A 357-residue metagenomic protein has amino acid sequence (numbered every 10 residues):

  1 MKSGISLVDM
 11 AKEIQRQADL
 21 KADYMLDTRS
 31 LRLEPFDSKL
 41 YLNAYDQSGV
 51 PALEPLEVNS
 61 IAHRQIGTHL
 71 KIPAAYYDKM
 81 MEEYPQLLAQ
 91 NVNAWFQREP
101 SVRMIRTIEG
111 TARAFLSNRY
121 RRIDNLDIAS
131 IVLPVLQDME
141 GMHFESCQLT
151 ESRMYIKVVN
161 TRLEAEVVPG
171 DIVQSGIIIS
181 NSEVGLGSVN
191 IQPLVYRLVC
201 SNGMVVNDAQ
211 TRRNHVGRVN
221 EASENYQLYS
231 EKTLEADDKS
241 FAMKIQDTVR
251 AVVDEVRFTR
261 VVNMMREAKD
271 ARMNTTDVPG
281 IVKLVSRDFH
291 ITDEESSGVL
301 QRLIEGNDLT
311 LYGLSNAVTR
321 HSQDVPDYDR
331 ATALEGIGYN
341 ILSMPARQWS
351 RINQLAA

Functional and structural regions predicted by a protein language model:
M1-S130, E140: Feature for intrinsically disordered/low-complexity regulatory segments and propeptides
R122-L126, S130, Q137-A357: Intrinsic disorder/low-complexity polar-acidic segments
